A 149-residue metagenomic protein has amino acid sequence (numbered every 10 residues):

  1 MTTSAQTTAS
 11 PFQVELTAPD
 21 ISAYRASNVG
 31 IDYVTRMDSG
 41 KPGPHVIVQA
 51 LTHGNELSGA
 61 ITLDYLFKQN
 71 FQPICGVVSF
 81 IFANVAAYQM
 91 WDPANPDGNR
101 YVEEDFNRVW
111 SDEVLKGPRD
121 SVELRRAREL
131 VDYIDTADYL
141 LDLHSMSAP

Functional and structural regions predicted by a protein language model:
M1-P149: Structured catalytic-domain cores with a bias toward divalent-metal coordination
